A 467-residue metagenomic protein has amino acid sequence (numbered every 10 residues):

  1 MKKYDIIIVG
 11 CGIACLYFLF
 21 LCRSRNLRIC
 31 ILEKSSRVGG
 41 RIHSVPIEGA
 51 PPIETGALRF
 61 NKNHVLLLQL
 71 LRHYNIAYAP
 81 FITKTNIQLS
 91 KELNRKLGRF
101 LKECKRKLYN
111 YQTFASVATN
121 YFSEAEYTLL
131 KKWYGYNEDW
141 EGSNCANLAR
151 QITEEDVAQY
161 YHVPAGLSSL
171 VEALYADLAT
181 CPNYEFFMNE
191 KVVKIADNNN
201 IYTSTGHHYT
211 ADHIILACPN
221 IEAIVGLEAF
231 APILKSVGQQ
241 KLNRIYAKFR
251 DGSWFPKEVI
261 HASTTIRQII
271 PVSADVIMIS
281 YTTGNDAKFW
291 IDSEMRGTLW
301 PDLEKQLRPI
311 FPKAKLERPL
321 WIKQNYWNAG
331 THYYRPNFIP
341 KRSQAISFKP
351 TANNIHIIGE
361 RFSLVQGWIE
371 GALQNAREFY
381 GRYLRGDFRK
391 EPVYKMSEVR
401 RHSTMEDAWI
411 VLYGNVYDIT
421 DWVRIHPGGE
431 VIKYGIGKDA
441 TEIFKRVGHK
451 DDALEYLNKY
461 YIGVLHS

Functional and structural regions predicted by a protein language model:
K2-I31: N-terminal Rossmann-like FAD-binding beta1-loop-alpha1 element of flavoenzymes
Y17, R25, N200, S263-K390: Conserved flavin/dinucleotide-binding core of flavoenzymes
R23-E48: Glycine-rich FAD pyrophosphate-binding loop
G49-L108, S116: Dinucleotide-binding Rossmann-like beta1-alpha1 core, especially the glycine-rich loop that anchors the ADP
K102-K191, N198, A217, E222-G226: Active-site/ligand-binding neighborhood in enzyme catalytic cores
A196, I201-P256: Central helical "cap/lid" subdomain
F388-S467: Histidine-anchored, small-residue-rich loop motif
